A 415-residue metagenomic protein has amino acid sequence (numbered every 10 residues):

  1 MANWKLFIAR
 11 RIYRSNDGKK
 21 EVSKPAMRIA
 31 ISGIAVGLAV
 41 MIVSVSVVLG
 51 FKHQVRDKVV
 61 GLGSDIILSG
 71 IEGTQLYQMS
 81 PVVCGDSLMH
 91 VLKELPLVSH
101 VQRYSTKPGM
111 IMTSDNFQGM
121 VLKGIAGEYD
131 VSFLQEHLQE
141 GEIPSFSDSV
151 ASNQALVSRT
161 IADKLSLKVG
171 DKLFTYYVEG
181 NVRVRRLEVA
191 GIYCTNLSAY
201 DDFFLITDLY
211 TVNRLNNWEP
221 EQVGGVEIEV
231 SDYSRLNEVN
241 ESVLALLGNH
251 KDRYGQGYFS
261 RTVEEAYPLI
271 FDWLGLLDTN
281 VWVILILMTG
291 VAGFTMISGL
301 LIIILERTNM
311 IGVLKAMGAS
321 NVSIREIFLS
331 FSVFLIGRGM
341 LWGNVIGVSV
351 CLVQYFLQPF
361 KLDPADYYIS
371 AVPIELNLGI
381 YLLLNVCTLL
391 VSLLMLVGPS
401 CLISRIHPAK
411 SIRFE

Functional and structural regions predicted by a protein language model:
M1-L38: N-terminal Sec/SRP start-transfer signal
D17-R28, V239-S242, L246-F294, I303-L305: Peri-transmembrane interface segments
K24-A26, A39-S64: Alpha-helical transmembrane segments
I42-G50, D278-A316, I324-I327, P399-S400: A hydrophobic alpha-helix feature that marks transmembrane segments and, especially, their cytosolic C-terminal ends
K52-D86: Membrane-interface junction motifs in transport/secretion proteins
V82, D86-E221: A structural signal for hydrophobic secondary-structure junctions, strongest on transmembrane helix-loop-helix units
L301, M310-Q354: Transmembrane alpha-helical interface segments in multi-pass membrane proteins
R338-L384, V397-C401, R405: Short helix-loop junctions at transmembrane helix boundaries
